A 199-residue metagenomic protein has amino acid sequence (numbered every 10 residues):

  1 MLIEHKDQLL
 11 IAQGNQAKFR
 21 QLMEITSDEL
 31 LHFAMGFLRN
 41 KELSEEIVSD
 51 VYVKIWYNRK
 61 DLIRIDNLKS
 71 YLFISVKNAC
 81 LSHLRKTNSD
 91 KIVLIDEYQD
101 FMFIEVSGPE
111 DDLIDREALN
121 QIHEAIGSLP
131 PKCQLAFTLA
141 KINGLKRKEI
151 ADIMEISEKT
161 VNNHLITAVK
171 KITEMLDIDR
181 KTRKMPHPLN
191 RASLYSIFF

Functional and structural regions predicted by a protein language model:
M1-E29, G36, E110, F199: N-terminal module of bacterial RNA polymerase sigma factors
E4, D90-D112: Internal acidic/polar
A12, Y52-N67, K86-T87: Sigma70-family region 2
M23-K41, N58, I126: Amphipathic, Lys/Arg- and hydrophobic-enriched alpha-helical face
H32, E46-V53, D66-N78: Structural recognition of an alpha-helix C-terminal capping motif at a helix-to-coil junction
I74-I95: Arg/Lys-rich amphipathic alpha helix in sigma70-family domain 2
A136-A140: A short pre-motif secondary-structure segment
V169-F199: C-terminal edge and immediately downstream basic/flexible tail or linker adjoining helix-turn-helix-like DNA-binding
